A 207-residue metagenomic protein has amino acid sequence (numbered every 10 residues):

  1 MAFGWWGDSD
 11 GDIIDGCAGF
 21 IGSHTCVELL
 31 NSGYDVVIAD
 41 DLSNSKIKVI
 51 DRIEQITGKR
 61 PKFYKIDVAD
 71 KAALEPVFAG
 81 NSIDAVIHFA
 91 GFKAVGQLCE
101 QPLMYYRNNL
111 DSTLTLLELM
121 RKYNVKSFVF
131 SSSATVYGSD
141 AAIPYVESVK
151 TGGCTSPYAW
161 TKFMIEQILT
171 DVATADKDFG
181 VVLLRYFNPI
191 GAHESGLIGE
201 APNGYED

Functional and structural regions predicted by a protein language model:
A2-E194: N-terminal Rossmann-like NAD(P)+-binding domain of SDR-like oxidoreductases, especially those catalyzing
I190-A192, A201-D207: Substrate-binding strand-loop-helix patch in Rossmann-like NAD(P)-dependent oxidoreductase/epimerase domains
